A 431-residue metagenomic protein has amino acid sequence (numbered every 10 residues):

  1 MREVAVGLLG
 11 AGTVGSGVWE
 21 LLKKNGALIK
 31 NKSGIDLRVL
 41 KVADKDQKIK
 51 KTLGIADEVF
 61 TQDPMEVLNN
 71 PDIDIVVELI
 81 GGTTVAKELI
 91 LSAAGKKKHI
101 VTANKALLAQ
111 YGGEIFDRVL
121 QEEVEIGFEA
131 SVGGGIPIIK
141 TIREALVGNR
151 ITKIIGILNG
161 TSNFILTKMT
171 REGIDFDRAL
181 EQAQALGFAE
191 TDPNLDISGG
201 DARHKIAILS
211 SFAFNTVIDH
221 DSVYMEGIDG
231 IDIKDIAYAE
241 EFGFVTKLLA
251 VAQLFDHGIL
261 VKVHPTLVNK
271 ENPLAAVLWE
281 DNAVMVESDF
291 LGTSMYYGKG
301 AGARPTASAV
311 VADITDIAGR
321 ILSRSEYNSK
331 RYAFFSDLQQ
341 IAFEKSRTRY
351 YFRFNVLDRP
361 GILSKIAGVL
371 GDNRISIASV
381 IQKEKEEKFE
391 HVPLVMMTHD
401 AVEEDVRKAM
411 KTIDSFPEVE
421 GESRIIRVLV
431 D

Functional and structural regions predicted by a protein language model:
M1-K96: N-terminal glycine-/serine-/threonine-rich beta1-alpha1-beta2 phosphate-ribose binding loop of Rossmann-like
K45-Q47, M65, K105-L107, G113 (+3 more regions): Short, ordered loop/turn segments at secondary-structure junctions
A86-G95, K105-G134, I139-R143: Rossmann-fold NAD(P)-binding glycine/threonine-rich loop
H99-V101, I377: A short hydrophobic/small-residue beta-strand
L120-D201, I208: Rossmann-like NAD(P)H-binding beta-loop-alpha module
T152-I155, N163-L166, T170, Q182 (+5 more regions): Catalytic, metal-anchored helix/loop core of enzyme active sites in primary metabolism
R178-A276, D281-A283: Substrate-binding/catalytic subdomain of NAD(P)-dependent oxidoreductase enzymes
I314-D316, R320-D431: A conserved regulatory-domain signal marking ACT and ACT-like small-molecule sensing domains and adjacent regulatory
